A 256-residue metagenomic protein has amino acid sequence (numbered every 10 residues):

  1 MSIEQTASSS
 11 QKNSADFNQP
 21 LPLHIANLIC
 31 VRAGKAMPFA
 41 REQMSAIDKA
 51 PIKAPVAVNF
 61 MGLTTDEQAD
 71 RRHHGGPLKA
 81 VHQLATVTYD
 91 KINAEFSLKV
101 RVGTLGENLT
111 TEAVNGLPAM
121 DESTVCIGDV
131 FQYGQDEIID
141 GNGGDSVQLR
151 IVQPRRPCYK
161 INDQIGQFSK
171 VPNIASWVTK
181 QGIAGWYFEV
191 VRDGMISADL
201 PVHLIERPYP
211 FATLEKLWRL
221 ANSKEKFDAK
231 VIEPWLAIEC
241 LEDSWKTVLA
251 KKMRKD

Functional and structural regions predicted by a protein language model:
S2-D163, V171-I174, Y209-D256: Electropositive, beta-rich accessory/interaction domains or terminal extensions that provide binding surfaces
T65, F188, S197: Short, flexible micro-motifs
N115-P118, G182-R192: Short alpha-helix capping/helix-loop boundary micro-motifs
G128, D193-L200: Loop/turn positions that initiate beta-strands
S176-T179: A short, contiguous structural element within a folded domain that forms the immediate neighborhood of a functional site
V202-I205: Short hydrophobic beta/alpha edge segments that flank linear recognition/processing sites
